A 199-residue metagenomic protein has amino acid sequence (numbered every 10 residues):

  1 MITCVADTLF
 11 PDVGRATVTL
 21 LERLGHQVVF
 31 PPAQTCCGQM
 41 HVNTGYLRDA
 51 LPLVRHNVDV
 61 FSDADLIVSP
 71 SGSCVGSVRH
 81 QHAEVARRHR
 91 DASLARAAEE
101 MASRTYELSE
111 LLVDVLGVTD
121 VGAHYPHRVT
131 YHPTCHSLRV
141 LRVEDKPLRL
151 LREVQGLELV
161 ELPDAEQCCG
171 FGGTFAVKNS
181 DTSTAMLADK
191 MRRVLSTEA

Functional and structural regions predicted by a protein language model:
M1-A199: Iron-sulfur cluster-binding electron-transfer modules in prokaryotic oxidoreductases
